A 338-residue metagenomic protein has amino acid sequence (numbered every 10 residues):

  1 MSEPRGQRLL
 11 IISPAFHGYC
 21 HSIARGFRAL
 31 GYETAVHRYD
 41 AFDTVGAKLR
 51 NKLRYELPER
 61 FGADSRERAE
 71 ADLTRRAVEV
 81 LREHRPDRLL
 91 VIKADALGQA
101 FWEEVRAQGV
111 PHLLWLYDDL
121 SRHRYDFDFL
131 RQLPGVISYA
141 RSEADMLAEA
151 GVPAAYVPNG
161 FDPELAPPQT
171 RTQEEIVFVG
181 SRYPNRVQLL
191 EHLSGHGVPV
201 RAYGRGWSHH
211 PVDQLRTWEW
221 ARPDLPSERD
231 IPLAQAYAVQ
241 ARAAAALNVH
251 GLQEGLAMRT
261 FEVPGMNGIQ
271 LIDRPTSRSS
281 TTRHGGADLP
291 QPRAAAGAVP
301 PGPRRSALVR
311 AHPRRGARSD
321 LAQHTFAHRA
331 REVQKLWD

Functional and structural regions predicted by a protein language model:
S2-Y55, A69-D72, R76, I92-K93 (+4 more regions): Nucleotide-sugar donor-binding catalytic core of glycosyltransferases
R54-R66: Short, structured active-site "lid" loops
T74, V78, P292, A296 (+1 more regions): Short, amphipathic alpha-helical "lid/cap" segments that border enzyme active or binding sites
L81, R85-L90: Proline-aspartate-enriched helix->loop->beta-strand connector
L81-R82, L130, Q240, V299: Short hydrophobic patches on amphipathic alpha-helices that form coiled-coil/helix-mediated interaction surfaces
E104-D119: Active-site proximal beta-strand in glycosyltransferases
G286-R293, P301-S306: Conserved acidic donor-binding segment of nucleotide-sugar-dependent glycosyltransferases
P303-K335: A charged, aromatic-enriched C-terminal amphipathic alpha-helix characteristic of glycosyltransferases across folds
